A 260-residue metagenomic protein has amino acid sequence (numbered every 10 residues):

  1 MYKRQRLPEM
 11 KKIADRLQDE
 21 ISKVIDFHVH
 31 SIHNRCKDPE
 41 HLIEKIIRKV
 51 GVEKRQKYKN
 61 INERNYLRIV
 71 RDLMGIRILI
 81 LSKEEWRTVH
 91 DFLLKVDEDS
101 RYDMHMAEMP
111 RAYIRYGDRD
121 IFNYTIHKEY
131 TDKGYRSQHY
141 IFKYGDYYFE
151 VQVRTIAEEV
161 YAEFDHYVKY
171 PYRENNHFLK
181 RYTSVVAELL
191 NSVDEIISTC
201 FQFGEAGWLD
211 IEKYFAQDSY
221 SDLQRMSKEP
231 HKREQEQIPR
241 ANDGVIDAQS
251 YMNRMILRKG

Functional and structural regions predicted by a protein language model:
M1-I61, R71-L73: Intrinsically disordered, low-complexity polar/charged tails and linkers
K3-Q18, G145-G260: An acidic, glycine-/histidine-flanked metal-binding catalytic module
Y58-I61, M109, Y124, R136 (+3 more regions): Intrinsic structural disorder
L67-R68, M74-G75, L79-F201: Long beta-strand-rich cores associated with HINT superfamily self-processing modules
